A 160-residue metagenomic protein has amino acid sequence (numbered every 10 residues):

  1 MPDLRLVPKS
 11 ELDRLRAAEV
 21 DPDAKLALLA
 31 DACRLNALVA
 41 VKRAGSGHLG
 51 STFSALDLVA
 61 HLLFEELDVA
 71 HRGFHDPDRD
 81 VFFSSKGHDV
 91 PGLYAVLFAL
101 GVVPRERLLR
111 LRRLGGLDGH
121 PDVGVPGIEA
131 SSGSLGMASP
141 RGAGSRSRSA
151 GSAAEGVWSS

Functional and structural regions predicted by a protein language model:
M1-V59: Conserved acidic/glycine
L26, A37-A40, T52-S160: Cofactor-binding active-site loop characterized by glycine-rich and histidine/acidic residues
